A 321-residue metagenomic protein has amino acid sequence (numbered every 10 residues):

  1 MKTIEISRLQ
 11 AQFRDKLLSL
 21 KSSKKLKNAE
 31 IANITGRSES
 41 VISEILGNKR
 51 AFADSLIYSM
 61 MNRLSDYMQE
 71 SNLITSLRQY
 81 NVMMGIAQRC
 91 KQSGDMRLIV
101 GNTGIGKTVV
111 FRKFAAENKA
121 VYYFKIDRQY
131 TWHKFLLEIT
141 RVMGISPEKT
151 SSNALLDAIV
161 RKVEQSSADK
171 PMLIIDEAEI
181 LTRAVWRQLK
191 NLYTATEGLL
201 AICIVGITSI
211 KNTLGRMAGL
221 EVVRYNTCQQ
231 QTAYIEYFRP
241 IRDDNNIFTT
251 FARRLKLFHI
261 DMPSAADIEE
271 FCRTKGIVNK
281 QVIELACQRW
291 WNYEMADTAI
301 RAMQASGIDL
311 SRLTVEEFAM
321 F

Functional and structural regions predicted by a protein language model:
M1-S40, E44-L56, N62-R63, E70 (+2 more regions): C-terminal alpha-helical "lid" subdomain
I74-Q92: Pre-Walker A adenine-sensing motif
Q92-K113, D127-R128: Walker A/P-loop nucleotide-binding motif
M96-L98, A120-Y123, K170-M172, A201: Residue-level preference for the first positions of well-ordered beta-strands
M96-T103, L181, Y193-N245: Sensor-1/coupling segment of RecA-like P-loop NTPase cores
N118-V121, G198-L200, T250-L257: Short glycine-/polar-rich loops that comprise or flank the Walker A/P-loop and associated switch/sensor motifs
Y122-T131: A short hydrophobic beta-strand->loop->alpha-helix junction that borders the nucleotide-binding pocket of P-loop NTPases
T131-W132, L137, S146-E197, C203 (+6 more regions): Mid-core helix/loop region of P-loop NTP-binding domains shared across ATPases and GTPases
